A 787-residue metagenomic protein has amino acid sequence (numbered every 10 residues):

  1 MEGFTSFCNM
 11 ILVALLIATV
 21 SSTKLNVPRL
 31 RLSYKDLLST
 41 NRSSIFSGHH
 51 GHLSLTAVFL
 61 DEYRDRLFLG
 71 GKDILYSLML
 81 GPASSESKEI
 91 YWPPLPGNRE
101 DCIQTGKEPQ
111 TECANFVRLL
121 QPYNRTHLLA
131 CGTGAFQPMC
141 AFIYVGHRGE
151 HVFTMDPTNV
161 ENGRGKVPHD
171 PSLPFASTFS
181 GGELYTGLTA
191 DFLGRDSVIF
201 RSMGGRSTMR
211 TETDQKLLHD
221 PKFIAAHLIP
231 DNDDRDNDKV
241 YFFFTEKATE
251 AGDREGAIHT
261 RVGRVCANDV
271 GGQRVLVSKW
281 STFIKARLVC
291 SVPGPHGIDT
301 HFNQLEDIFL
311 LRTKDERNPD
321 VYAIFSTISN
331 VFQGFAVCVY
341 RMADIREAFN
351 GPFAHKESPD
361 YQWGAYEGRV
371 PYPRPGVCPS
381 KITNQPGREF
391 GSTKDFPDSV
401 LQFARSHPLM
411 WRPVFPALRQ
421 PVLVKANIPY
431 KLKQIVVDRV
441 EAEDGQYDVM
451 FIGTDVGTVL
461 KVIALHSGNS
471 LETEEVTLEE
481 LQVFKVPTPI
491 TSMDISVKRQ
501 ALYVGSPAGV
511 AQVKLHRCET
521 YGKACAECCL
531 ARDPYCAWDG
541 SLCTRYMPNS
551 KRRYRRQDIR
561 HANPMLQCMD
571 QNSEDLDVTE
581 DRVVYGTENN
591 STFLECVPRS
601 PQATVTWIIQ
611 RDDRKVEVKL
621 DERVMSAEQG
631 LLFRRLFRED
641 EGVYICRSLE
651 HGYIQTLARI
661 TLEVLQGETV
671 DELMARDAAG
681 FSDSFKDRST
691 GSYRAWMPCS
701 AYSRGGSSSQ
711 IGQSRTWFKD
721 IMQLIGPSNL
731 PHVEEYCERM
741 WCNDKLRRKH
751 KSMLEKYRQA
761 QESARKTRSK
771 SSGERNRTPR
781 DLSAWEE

Functional and structural regions predicted by a protein language model:
E2-F4, T716-E787: Intrinsically disordered, low-complexity C-terminal regions of metazoan proteins
E2-I495, R499-Q500, V504-Q512, Y535 (+2 more regions): Disulfide-stabilized extracellular ectodomains of secreted/luminal proteins, especially beta-rich
I435, T592-S600, V605-D613, D640-H651: Structural signature of extracellular immunoglobulin-like
S470-E480, T604-L632, E639, T778 (+1 more regions): Immunoglobulin-superfamily Ig-like beta-sandwich domains in protein ectodomains
H516, V643-T669, N743, K749-A760 (+2 more regions): Extracellular/luminal immunoglobulin-like beta-sandwich modules
T520-C525, C529, L665-D683: Low-complexity, Pro/Ser/Thr- and charge-rich linker/hinge segments at domain boundaries
P534-R545, S783-W785: Extracellular Cys-Trp
R582-G586, L620-V643, S648-G652: Extracellular beta-strand/loop-rich beta-sandwich domains predominantly from IgSF
